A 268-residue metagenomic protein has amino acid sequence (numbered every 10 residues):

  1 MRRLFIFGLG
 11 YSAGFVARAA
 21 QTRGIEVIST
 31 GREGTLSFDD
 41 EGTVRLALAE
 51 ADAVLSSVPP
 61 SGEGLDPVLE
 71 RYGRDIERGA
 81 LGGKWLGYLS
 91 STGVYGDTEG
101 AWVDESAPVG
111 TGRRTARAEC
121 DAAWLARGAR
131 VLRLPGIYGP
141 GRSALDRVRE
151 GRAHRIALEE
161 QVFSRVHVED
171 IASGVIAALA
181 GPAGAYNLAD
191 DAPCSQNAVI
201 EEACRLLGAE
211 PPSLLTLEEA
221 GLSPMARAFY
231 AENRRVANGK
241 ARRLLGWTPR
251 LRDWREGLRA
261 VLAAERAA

Functional and structural regions predicted by a protein language model:
A13-G14: N-terminal Rossmann-fold NAD(P) dinucleotide-binding loop
A49-G87, E119-A122: NAD(P)-cofactor binding segment of oxidoreductase domains
G73-G112: Conserved Rossmann-fold NAD(P)-dependent oxidoreductase catalytic core, especially the SDR/UDP-sugar
P108-R133: Active-site Tyr-X1-5-Lys
P140-R147, I156-L179, G184: Substrate-positioning beta->alpha
A172-A226: Mid/C-terminal beta-alpha module of Rossmann-like enzyme folds, strongest in SDR-family dehydrogenases/epimerases
E201, A220-T248: Conserved C-terminal active-site "lid" loop/helix of NAD(P)H-dependent oxidoreductases that clamps the redox cofactor
R252-A268: Amphipathic terminal alpha-helices
